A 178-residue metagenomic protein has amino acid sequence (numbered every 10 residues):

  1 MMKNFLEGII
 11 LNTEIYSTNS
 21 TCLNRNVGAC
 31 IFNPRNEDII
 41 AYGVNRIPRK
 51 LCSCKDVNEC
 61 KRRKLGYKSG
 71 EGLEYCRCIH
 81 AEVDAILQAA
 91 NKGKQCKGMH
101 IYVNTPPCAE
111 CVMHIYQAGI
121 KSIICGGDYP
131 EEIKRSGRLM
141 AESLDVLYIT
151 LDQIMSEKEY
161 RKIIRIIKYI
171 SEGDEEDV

Functional and structural regions predicted by a protein language model:
M1-V178: Zinc-dependent deaminase catalytic domain
